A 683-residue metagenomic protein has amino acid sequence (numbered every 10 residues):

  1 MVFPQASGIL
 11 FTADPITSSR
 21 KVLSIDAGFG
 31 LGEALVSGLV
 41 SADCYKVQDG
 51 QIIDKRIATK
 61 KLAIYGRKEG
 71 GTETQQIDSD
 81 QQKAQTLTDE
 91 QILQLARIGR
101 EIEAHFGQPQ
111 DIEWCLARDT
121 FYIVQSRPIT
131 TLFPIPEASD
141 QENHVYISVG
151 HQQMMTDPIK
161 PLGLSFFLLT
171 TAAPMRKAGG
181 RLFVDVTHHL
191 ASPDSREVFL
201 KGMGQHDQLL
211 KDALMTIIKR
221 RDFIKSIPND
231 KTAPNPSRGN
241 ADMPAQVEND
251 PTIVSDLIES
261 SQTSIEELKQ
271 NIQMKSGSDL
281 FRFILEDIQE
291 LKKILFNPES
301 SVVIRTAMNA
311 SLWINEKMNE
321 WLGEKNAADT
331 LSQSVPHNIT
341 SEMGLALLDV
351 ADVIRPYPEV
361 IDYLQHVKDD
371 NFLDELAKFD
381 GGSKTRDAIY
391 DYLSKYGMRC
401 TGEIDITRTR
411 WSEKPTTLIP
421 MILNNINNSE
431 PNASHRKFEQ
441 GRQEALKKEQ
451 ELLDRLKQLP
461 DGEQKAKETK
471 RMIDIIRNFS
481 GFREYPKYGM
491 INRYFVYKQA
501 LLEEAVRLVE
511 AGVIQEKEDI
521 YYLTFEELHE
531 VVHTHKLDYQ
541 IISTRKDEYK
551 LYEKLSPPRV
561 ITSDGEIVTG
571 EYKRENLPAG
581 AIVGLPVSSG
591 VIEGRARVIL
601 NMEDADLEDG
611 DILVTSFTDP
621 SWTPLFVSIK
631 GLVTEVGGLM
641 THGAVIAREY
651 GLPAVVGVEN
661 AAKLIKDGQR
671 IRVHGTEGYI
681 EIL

Functional and structural regions predicted by a protein language model:
M1-S7: Extended, Lys/Arg-enriched charged tracts that mediate electrostatic binding to polyanionic substrates
G8-Q443, L456-L459, K470, F495 (+4 more regions): Conserved divalent-metal-coordinating catalytic cores that perform phosphate/pyrophosphate/nucleotidyl transfer
E73-S79, R127, K448-L453, R477-E484 (+2 more regions): Short acidic (Asp/Glu) and glycine-rich catalytic loops that position anionic groups and cofactors
E444-L452, G462-K465: Active-site environment of non-heme Fe oxygenases that use a 2-His-1-carboxylate facial triad
E468-S563: Extended, domain-scale alpha-helical bundle/helix-rich regions
